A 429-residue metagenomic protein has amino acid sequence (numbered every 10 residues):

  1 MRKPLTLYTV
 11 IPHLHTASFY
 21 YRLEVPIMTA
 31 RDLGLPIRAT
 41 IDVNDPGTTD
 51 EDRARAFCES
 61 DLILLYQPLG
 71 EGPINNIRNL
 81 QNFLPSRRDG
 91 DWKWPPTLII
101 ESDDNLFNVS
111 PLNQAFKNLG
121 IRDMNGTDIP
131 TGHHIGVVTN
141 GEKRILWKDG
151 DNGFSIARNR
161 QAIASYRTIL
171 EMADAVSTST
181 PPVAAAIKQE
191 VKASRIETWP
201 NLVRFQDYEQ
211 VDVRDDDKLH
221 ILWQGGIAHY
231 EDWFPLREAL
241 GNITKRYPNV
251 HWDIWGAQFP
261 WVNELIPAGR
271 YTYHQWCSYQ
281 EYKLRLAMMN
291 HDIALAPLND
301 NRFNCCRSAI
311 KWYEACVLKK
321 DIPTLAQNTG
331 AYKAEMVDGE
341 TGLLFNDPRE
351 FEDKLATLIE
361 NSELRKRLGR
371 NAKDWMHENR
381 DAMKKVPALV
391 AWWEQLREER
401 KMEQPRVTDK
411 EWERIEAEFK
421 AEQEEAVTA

Functional and structural regions predicted by a protein language model:
M1-E71, N113-A115, L119, A429: N-terminal pre-catalytic "stem/leader" segment of glycosyltransferase-like enzymes
I11-L35, N201-Q210, R214-M289, D347: Conserved catalytic-core segment of nucleotide-activated headgroup transferases in glycan assembly
E51, L106, R122-V176: Membrane-proximal helix-turn-helix segments that form the acceptor-binding/catalytic region of lipid-linked
E171-E209: Donor nucleotide-sugar binding/catalytic pocket of nucleotide-sugar-dependent glycosyltransferases
A228-E231, C277-V317, L325-M336: Nucleotide-sugar-dependent
M336-R349, T357-E363: Conserved acidic donor-binding segment of nucleotide-sugar-dependent glycosyltransferases
T357, L364-N379, K385-A391, P405-T408: A short, well-ordered alpha-helix in the C-terminal region of glycosyltransferases
A382-A429: C-terminal alpha-helical cap of glycosyltransferases
